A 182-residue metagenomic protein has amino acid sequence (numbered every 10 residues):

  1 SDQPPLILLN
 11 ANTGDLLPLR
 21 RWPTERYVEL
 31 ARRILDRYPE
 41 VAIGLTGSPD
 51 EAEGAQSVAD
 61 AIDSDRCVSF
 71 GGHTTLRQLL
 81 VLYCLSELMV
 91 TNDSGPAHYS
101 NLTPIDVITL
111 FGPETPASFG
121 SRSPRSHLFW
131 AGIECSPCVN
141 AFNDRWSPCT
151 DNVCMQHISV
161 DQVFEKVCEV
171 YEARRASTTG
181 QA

Functional and structural regions predicted by a protein language model:
S1-L9: Nucleotide-sugar donor-binding and catalytic loop/hinge architecture of NDP-sugar-dependent glycosyltransferases
N10, H98, H127: Histidine-centered active-site/metal-ligand motif
N10-A11, N92: Short, well-ordered coil/turn residues at beta-beta hairpins and beta-strand->alpha-helix junctions within
N12-L16: A short, flexible beta-alpha/helix-coil linker loop
L17-R21: Glycine/threonine-rich flexible loop motifs
T24-P113: Donor-binding and catalytic core of enzymes assembling or modifying cell-surface/extracellular glycoconjugates
A59, S69-F70, N101-G180: Nucleotide-sugar donor-binding patch of glycosyltransferase catalytic domains
S64, G180-Q181: Serine/threonine-rich, low-complexity intrinsically disordered segments
